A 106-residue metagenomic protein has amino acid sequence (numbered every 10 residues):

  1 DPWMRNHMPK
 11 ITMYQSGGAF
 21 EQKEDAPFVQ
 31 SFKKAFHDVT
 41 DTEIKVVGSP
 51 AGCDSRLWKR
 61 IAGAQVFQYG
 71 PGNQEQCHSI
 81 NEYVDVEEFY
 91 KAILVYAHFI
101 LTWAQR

Functional and structural regions predicted by a protein language model:
D1-R106: Metal-dependent amide/peptide-bond hydrolase catalytic core, centered on the "pita-bread" metallohydrolase fold
